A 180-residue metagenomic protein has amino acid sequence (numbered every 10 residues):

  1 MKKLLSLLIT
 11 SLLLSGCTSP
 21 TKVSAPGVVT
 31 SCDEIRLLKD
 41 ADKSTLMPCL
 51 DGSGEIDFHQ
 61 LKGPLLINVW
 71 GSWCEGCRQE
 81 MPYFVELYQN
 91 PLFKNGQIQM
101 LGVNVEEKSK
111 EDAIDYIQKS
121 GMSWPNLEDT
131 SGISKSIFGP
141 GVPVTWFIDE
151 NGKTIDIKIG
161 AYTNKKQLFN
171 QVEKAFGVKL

Functional and structural regions predicted by a protein language model:
M1-P48, N170, G177-L180: N-terminal targeting signals for export/organelle localization
D42, L61-K62, N95, P140: Extracytoplasmic
S44-L65: A short beta-strand-turn-helix
G63-L65, W70-W73, G141: Short pre-active-site segment immediately N-terminal to redox-active cysteine/selenocysteine motifs in thiol-based
L66-I67, M100, T145: Hydrophobic beta-strand anchors of alpha/beta hydrolase catalytic cores
V69-G71, V103-E106, D129-S131, G160: Active-site-proximal beta-strand/loop segments in catalytic clefts of secreted hydrolases
R78-S120, S131-S136: Structural microenvironment flanking redox-active thiols in thiol-disulfide oxidoreductases
Q118-M122, E128-G177: Thiol/disulfide oxidoreductase modules built on the thioredoxin-like
